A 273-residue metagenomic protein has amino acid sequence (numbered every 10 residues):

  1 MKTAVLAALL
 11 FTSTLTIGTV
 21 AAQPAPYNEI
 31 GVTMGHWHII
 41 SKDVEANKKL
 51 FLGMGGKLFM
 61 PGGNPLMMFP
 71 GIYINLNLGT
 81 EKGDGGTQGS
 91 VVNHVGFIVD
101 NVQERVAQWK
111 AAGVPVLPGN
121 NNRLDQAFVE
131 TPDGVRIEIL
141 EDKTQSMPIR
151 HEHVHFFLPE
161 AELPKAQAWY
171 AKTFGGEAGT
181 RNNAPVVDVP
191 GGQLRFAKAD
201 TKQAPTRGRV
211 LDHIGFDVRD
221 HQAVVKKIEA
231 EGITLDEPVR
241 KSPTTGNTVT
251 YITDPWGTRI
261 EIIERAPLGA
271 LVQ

Functional and structural regions predicted by a protein language model:
V5-G18: Bacterial N-terminal signal peptides
A21-I30, V106, K110-L158, G179-R181 (+5 more regions): Vicinal oxygen chelate
Y27-G62: Mature N-terminal segment immediately following signal peptide/propeptide cleavage in secreted/periplasmic
M34, V44, K48-L52, V92 (+5 more regions): Extracytoplasmic/secreted envelope proteins and their assembly/folding machinery, especially bacterial periplasmic
M34, V91-H94, H153, V210-H213: Eukaryotic phosphotyrosine signaling hubs
H38-D43, F97-D100, F156-L163, D217-R219: Short, surface-exposed ligand-recognition loops at beta-strand->loop->(often short) alpha-helix junctions that present
G63-A112: Mid-chain, structured segments of secreted extracytoplasmic proteins
E162-N183: Solenoidal tandem-repeat scaffolds enriched in leucines and small polar residues
